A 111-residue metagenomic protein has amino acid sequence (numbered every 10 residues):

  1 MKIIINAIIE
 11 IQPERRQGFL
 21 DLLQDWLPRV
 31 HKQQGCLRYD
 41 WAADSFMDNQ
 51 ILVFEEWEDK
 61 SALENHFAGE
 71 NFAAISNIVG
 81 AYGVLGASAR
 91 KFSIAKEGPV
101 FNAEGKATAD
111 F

Functional and structural regions predicted by a protein language model:
I3-E10, D40-F67: Short, well-ordered beta-strand segments in beta-rich or mixed alpha/beta enzyme and ligand-binding folds
I3-W41: N-terminal first-folded block
I11-P13, D59, S93-K96: Non-catalytic surface loops within mature trypsin-like serine protease
R16-G18, Q50, A62, G98: Intrinsically disordered, low-complexity acidic/polar segments
D21, N71, A95-K96: Intrinsically disordered, low-complexity segments enriched in polar/charged small residues
D25-L37, E56-K91: An amphipathic, aromatic/His-enriched active-site/gating alpha helix that lines ligand/cofactor pockets
A42-N49, N77-F111: Glycine-rich beta-strand-turn "strand-cap" elements at beta-sheet edges
